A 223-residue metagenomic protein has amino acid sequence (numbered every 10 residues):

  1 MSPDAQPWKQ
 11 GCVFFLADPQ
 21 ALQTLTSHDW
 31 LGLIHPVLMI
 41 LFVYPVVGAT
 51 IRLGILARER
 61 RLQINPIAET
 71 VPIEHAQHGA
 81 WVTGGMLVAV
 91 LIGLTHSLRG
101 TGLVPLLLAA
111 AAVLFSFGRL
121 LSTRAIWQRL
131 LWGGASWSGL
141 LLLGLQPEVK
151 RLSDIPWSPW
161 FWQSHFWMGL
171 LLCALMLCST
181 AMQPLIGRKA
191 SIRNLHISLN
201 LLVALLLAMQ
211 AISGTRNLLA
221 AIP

Functional and structural regions predicted by a protein language model:
S2-P223: Membrane-embedded alpha-helical bundles that constitute the cytochrome b-like, heme-associated redox core of multi-pass
